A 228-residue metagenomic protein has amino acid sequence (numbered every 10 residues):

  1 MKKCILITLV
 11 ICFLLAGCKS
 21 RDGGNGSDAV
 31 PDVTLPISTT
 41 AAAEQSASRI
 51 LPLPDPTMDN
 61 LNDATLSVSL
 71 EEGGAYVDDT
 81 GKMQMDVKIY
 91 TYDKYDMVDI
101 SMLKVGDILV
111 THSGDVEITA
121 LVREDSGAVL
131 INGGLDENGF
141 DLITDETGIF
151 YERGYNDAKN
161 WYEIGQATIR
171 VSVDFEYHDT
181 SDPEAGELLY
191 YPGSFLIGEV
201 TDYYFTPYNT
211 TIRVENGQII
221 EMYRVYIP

Functional and structural regions predicted by a protein language model:
M1-A16: Sec-dependent bacterial lipoprotein signal peptides
I5, P31, P36-I37: Low-complexity intrinsically disordered segments
I5-L6, D22-G24, S48, P52: Sequence-pattern detector for short linear motifs and compositional/periodic biases rather than a specific fold
L15-G17, D32, A41, Q45: General helical secondary-structure elements
C18-P31: Bacterial lipoprotein signal-peptidase II cleavage site
P36, A41-P228: Solvent-exposed hydroxyl-ligand-binding patches built from regularly spaced Ser/Thr and small hydrophobics
